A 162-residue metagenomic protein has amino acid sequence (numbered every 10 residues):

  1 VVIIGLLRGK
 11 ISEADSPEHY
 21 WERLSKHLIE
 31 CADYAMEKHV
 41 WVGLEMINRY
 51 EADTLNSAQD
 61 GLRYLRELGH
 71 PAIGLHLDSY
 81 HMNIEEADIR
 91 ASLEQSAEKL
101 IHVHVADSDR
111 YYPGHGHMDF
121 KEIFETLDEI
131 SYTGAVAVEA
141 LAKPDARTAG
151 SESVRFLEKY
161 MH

Functional and structural regions predicted by a protein language model:
V1-G74: Active-site acidic/histidine proton-transfer and metal-coordination neighborhood in alpha/beta enzyme cores
E30, L55-L77, H81-H162: Histidine-acidic metal/acid-base catalytic patches
